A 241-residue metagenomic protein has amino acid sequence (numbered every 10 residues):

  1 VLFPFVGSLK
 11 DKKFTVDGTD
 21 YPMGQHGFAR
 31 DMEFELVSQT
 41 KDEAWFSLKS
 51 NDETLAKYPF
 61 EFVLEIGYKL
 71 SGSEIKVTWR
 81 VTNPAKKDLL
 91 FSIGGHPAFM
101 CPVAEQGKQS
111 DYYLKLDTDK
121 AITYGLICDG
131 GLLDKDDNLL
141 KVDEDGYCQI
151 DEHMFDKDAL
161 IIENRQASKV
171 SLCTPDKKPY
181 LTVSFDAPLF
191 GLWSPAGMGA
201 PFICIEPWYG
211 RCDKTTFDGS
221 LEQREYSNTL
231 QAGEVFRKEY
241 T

Functional and structural regions predicted by a protein language model:
V1-T19: Acidic-aromatic substrate-binding/catalytic surfaces of carbohydrate-active enzymes
F14-G18, W79, N228-T241: Short Pro-Gly-centered flexible turn/kink motifs
D17-G72: Extended, loop-rich substrate-binding clefts of extracytoplasmic carbohydrate-active enzymes
Y21, H26-S38, E144-E225: Acidic/His-leaning functional-site neighborhoods
A44-F46, L64-I66, V77, I93-G95 (+4 more regions): Hydrophobic residues positioned within well-ordered beta-strands of beta-sheet architectures
S50-V103: Acidic, contiguous internal or C-terminal segments within carbohydrate-active enzymes that form a structured patch used
E65-G67, E225-L230: Beta-strand-rich interaction surfaces with strong enrichment in secreted/lumenal proteins
D88, A98-F185: Active-site/ligand-binding surface loops and adjacent short beta/alpha elements that line catalytic pockets across
